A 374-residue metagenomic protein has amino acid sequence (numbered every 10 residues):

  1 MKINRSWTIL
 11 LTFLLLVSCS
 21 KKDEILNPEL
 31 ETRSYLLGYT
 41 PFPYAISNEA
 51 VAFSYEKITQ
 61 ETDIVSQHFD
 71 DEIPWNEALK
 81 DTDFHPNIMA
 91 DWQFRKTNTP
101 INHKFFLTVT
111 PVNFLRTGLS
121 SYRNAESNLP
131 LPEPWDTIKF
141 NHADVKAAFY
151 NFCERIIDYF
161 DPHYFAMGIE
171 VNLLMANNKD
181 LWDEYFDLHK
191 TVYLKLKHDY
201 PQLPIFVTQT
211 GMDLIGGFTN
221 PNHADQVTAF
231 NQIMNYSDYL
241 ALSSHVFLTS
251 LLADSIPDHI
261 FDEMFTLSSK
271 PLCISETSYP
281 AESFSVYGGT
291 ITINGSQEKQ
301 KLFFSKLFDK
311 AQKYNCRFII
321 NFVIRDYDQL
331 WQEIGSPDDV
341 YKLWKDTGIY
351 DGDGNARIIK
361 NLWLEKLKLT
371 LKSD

Functional and structural regions predicted by a protein language model:
L16-S18: C-terminal motif of bacterial Sec signal peptides marking the signal peptidase cleavage site
L26-K146, A166, E170-N172, A241 (+3 more regions): N-terminal substrate-binding region of glycoside hydrolase catalytic domains
N27-L30, F284, G289, L302 (+1 more regions): Aromatic-rich peripheral "rim/lid" segments of glycoside hydrolase catalytic domains that contact and position glycan
Q60-I73, F160-H163, M167-I169, V207-Q209 (+3 more regions): Aromatic- and acid-rich polysaccharide-binding/catalytic face of secreted or lumenal carbohydrate-active enzymes
H85-H103, T108, Q202-P204, F230-G288 (+2 more regions): Glycoside hydrolase catalytic-domain groove-lining segments
R95-P100, S127-M167, Y185-K195, A224-I233 (+1 more regions): An active-site-proximal structural segment forming one wall of the substrate-binding cleft that immediately precedes
Y150-W182, F206-T208, I320: Active-site groove signature of glycoside hydrolases
A166-I169, L188-A224, P271-E282, C316-D326: Aromatic-lined carbohydrate-recognition surfaces of secreted/lumenal glycan-active proteins
